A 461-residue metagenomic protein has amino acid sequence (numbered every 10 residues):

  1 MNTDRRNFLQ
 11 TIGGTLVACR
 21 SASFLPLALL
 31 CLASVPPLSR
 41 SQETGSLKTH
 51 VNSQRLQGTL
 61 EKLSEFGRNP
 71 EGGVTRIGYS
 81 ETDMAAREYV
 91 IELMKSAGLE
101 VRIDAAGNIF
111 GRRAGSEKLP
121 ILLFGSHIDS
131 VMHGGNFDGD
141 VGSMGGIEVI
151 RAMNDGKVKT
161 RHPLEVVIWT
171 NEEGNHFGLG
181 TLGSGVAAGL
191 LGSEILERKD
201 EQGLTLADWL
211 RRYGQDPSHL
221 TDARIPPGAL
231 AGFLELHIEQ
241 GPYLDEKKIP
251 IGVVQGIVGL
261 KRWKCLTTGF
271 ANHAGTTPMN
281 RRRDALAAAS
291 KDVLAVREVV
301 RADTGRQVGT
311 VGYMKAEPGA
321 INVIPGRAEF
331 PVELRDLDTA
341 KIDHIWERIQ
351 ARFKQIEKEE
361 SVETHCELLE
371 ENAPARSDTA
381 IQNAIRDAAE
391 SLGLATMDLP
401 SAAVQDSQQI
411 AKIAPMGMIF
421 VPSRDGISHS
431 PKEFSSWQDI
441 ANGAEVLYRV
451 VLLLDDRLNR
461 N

Functional and structural regions predicted by a protein language model:
N2-C19, S23-P26: N-terminal secretory signal peptides and thylakoid transit peptides that target proteins across membranes
G45-S80, N372, I427-H429: N-terminal capping segment at the start of a domain
K48, F66-N69, L122-S126, T396-V446 (+1 more regions): Zn-dependent metallopeptidase/amidohydrolase metal-coordination segment
R68-A114: A non-catalytic alpha/beta surface segment that caps or lines the substrate-entry region of metallo-dependent hydrolase
G78, T310-G319, P331-L337, E363-Q382 (+1 more regions): A short beta-alpha structural unit
A97, I109-V141, G146: Catalytic-core environment of secreted peptidases
F124, G134-E172, W263-T267, T276-V299 (+2 more regions): Alpha-helical metal-binding/catalytic segments enriched in His/Glu/Asp
N171-E172, H176-A340: Midchain, well-structured core segments that form catalytic/ion-binding scaffolds
